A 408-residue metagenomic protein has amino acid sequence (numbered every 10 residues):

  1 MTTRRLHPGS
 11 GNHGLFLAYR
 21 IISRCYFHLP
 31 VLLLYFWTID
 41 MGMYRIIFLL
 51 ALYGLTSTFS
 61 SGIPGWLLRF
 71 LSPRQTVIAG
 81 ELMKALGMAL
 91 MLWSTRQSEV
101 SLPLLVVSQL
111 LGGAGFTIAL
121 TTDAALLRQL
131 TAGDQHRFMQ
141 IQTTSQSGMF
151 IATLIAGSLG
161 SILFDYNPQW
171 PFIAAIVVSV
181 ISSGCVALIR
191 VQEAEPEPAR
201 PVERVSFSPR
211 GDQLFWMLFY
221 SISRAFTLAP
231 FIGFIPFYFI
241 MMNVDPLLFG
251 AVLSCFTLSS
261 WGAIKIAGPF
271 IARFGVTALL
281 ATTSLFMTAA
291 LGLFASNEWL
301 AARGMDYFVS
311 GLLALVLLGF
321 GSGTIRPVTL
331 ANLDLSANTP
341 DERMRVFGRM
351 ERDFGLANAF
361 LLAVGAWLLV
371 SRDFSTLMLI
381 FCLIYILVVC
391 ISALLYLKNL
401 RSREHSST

Functional and structural regions predicted by a protein language model:
M1-S10, I189-S223, A272, T408: Juxtamembrane intracellular "pre-TM" segments in multi-pass secondary transporters
T2-F59, Q213-F256: Helix-loop boundary and gating motifs at the non-cytosolic
I21, G87, V100-A119, I222 (+1 more regions): Hydrophobic core of transmembrane alpha-helices in multi-pass small-molecule transporters, especially MFS/SLC-type
S60-P73, F164, G262-V276, L369-V370: Helix-to-loop junctions at the C-terminal end of transmembrane segments in multipass secondary transporters
L82-E99, F286-G304: C-terminal ends and interior cores of transmembrane alpha-helices in multi-pass membrane transporters/permeases
S108-M149: Cytoplasmic helix-loop-helix junction between adjacent transmembrane helices in 12-TM secondary transporters
W170-L188, L377-L395: Symmetry-related core transmembrane helices of the 12-TM Major Facilitator Superfamily/SLC fold
D341-V370: A late C-terminal transmembrane helix in Major Facilitator Superfamily
